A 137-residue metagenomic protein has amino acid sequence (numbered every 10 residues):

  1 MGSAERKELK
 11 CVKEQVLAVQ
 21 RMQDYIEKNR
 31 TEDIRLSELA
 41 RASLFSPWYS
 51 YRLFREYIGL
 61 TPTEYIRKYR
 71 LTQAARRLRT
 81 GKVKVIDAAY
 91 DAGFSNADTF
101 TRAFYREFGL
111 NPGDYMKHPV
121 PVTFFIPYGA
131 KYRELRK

Functional and structural regions predicted by a protein language model:
M1-L17, R102-K137: …primarily DNA-binding HTH/wHTH and HhH modules…
G2-K10, R21, D33-Y69, A89-N111: Basic/polar phosphate-binding segments, predominantly the helix-turn-helix DNA-binding elements of transcriptional
Q20-S37, E56-A92, H118-R136: Terminal helix-turn-helix DNA-binding modules in bacterial transcription factors
